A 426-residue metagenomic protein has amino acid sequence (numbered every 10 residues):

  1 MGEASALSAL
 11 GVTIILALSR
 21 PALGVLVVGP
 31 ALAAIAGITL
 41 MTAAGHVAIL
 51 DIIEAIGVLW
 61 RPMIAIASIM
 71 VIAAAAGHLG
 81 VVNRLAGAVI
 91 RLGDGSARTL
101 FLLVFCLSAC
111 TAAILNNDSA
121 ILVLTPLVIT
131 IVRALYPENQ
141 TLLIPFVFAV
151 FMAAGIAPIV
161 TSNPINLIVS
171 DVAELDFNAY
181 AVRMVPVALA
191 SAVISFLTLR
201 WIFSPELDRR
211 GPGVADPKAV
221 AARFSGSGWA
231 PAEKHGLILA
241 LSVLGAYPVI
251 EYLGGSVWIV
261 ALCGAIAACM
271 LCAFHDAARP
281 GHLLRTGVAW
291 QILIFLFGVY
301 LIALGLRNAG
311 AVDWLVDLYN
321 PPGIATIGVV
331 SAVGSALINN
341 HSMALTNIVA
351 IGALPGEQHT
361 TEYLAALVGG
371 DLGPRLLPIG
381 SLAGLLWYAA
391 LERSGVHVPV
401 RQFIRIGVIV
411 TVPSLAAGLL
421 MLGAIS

Functional and structural regions predicted by a protein language model:
M1-A74, P186-A190, F196-N308, V398 (+1 more regions): Hydrophobic transmembrane alpha-helices of multi-pass small-molecule transporters
I15-L26, L107-N116, V150-T161, V329-M343 (+1 more regions): Transmembrane alpha-helix interface/packing and boundary motifs in multi-pass membrane proteins, characterized by
I49, I53-Q140, W290-G356: Membrane-embedded alpha-helical segments and adjacent helix-loop junctions characteristic of multi-pass solute
A67, F105, P126, V150-F151 (+4 more regions): Residue-level recognition of transmembrane alpha-helices in multi-pass small-molecule transporters/permeases
C110, A120-I121, T125-L127, I144 (+5 more regions): Alpha-helical transmembrane segments of multi-pass membrane proteins predominantly involved in bioenergetics
N117-T125, V260-C263, L376, G380: Hydrophobic alpha-helical membrane segments of integral membrane proteins
Y136-D216, F224-S227, L386-A417: Membrane-core helix-loop-helix motifs of multi-pass transport proteins
V147, N178-A192, A325-S426: C-terminal transmembrane helix pair
